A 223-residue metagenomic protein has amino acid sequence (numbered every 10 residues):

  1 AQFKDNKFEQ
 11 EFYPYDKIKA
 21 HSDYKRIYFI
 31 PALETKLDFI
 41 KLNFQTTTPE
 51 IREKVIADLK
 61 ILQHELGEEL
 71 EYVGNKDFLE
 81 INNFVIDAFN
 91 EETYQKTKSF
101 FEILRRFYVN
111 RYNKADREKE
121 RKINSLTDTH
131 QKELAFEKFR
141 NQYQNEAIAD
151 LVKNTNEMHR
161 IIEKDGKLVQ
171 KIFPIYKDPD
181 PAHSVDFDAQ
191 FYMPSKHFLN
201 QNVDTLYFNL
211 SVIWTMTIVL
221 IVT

Functional and structural regions predicted by a protein language model:
A1-T223: Transmembrane alpha-helical segments and their membrane-interface loop/helix boundaries that make up the transmembrane
